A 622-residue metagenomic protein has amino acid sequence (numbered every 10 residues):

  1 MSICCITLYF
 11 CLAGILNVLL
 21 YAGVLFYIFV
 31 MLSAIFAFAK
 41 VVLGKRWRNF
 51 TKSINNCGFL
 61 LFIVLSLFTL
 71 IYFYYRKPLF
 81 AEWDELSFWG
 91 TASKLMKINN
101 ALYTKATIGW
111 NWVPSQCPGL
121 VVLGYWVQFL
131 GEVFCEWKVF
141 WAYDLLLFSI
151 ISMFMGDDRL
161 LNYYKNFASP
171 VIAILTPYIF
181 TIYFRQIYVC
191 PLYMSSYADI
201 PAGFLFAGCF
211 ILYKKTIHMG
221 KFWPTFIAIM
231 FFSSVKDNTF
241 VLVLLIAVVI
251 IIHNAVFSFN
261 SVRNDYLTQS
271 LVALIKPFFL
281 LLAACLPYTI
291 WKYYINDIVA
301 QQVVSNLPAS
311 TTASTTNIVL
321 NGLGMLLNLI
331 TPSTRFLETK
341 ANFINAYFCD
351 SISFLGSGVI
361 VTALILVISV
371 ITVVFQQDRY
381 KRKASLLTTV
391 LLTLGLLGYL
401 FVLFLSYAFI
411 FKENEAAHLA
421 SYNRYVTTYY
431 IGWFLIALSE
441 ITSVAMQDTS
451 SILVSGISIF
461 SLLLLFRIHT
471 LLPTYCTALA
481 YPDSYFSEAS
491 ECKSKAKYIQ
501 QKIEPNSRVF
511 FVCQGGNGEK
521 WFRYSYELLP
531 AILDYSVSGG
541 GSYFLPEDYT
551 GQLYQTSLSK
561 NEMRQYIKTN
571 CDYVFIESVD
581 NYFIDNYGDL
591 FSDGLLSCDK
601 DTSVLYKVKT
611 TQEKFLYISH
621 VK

Functional and structural regions predicted by a protein language model:
M1-S53: Membrane-embedded, hydrophobic transmembrane alpha-helices
C11-G14, F222-D237, V241-V248: Membrane-interface alpha helices of multi-pass inner-membrane proteins
N56-T69, I229, N260-Y294, N306-S310 (+1 more regions): Hydrophobic alpha-helical membrane-interfacial segments at the cytosolic entry of transmembrane helices
F68-P170, P191: Active-site lumenal/periplasmic loops and adjacent helix-entry segments of GT-C-fold, multi-pass membrane
K77-P78, N100, L123-G124, A255-V256 (+1 more regions): Membrane-lumen/periplasm interface segments of specific transmembrane helices in polyprenyl phosphate-linked
K94, A198-L205, V235, V241-L242 (+1 more regions): Hydrophobic/aromatic-rich transmembrane helices and adjacent perimembrane loops
I172, K221-I229, A247-V248, L271-A284 (+2 more regions): Signature aromatic-anchored transmembrane alpha helix within multi-pass, membrane-resident enzymes that catalyze glycan
V299, L462-Y524: Membrane-embedded, lumen/periplasm-facing catalytic core of multi-pass transferases that use lipid-linked donors
